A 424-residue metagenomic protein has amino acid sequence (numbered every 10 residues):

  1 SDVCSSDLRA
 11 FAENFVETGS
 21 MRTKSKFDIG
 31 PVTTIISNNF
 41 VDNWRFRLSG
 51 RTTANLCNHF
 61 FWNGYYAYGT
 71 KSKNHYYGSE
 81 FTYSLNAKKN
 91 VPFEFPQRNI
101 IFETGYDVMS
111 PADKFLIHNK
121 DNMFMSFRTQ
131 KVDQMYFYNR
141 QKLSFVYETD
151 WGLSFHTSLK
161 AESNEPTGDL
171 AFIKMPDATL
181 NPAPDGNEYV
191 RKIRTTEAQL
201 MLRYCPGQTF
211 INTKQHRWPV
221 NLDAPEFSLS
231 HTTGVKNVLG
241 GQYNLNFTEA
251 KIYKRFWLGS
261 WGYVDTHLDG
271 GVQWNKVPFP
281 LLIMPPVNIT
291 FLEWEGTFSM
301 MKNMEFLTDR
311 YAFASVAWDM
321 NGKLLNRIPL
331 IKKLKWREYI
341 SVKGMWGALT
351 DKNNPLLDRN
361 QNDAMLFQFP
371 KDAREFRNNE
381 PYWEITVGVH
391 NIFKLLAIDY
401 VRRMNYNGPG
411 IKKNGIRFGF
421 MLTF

Functional and structural regions predicted by a protein language model:
D2-S5: Short, small-residue-biased leader/transition segments that mark boundaries at the very start of proteins
A10, E17-F27, N55-F60, N86-N99 (+5 more regions): Short loop/turn motifs that connect adjacent beta-strands in outer-membrane beta-barrel proteins
F27-N38, L48-S49, A54, N58-T70 (+8 more regions): Transmembrane beta-strand segments that form the barrel wall of outer-membrane beta-barrel proteins
I36, P96-I117, F124-D133, E188 (+1 more regions): C-terminal outer-membrane beta-barrel translocator/porin domains of Gram-negative envelope proteins and their
G64-Y68, I100-V108, F155-S163, A198 (+10 more regions): Transmembrane beta-barrel strands of outer-membrane/channel proteins
Y76-S79, A112-N119, T167-K174, N212-R217 (+5 more regions): Outer-membrane beta-barrel translocator domains and adjoining extracellular loop/strand segments of Gram-negative
T179-R194, P280-I392: Outer membrane beta-barrel transmembrane domains
A198-C205, A314, K413-F424: Outer-membrane beta-barrel "beta-signal"
